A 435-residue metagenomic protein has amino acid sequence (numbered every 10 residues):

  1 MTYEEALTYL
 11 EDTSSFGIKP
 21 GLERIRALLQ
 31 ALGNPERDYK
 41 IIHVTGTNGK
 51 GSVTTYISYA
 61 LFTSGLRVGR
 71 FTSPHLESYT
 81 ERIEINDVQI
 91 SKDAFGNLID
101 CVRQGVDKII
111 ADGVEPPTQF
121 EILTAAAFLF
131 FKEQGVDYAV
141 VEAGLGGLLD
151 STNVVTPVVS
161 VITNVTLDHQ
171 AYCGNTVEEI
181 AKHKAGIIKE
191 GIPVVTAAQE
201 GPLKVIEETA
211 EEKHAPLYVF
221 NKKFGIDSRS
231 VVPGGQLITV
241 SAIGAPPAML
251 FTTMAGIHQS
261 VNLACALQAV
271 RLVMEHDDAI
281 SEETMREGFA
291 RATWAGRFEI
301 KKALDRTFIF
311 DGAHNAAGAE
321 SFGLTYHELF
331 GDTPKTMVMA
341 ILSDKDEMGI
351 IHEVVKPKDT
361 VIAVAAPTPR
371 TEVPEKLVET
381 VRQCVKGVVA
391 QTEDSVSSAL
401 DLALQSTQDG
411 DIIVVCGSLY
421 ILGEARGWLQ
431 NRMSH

Functional and structural regions predicted by a protein language model:
M1-N48, S52-R67, L76-S78, G135 (+2 more regions): N-terminal leader/targeting and accessory segments in enzymes
L22, L29-R37, T63-V155, A171 (+1 more regions): ATP-dependent carboxylate-amine ligase catalytic core
I57, L148-V158, R426-L429: Short Gly/Thr/Asp-enriched flexible loops that form oxyanion-binding sites at enzyme active sites
T72-P74, A197-A198, T209-V231, T252-I257 (+6 more regions): Beta-strand->loop->alpha-helix junctions that form or flank phosphate-binding loops in nucleotide-handling enzymes
I109-A111, E115, Q134-E142, P157-M249 (+2 more regions): Acidic, Mg2+-coordinating active-site environments of NTP-dependent enzymes
Y138-A143, D150-V161, V165-H169, E179 (+1 more regions): Nucleotide phosphate-binding/pyrophosphate-handling subdomain across enzymes that bind or process nucleotide phosphates
Q199-V205, H214-Y218, G234, T307-F310 (+2 more regions): C-terminal helical cap/extension that packs against the catalytic core of soluble nucleotide-cofactor enzymes
S418: Active-site-proximal loop/hinge segments that shape catalytic or ion-binding/gating pockets
